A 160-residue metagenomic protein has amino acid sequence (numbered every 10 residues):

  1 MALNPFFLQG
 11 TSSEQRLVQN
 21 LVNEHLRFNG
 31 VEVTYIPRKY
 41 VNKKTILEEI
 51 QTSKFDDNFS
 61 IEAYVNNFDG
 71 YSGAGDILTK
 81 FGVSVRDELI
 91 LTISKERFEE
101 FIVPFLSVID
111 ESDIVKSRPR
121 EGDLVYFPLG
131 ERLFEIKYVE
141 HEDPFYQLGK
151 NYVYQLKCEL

Functional and structural regions predicted by a protein language model:
M1-D69, G75: Active-site-proximal polar cores
G75-I90: Acidic-enriched and Gly/Ser
D87-L89, E121, G130-R132, Y152-Y154: Core residues of folded domains in eukaryotic genome-function proteins
L89-V115: Short alpha-helix capping/helix-loop boundary micro-motifs
E99-E100, L133-E135, D143-Y146: Eukaryotic short linear interaction motifs
D110-F127: Short coil-to-beta transition motif at edge beta-strands of beta-rich domains
V125-K137: Short coil-to-beta-strand transition motifs
E140-C158: Short, solvent-exposed secondary-structure boundary/capping segments
